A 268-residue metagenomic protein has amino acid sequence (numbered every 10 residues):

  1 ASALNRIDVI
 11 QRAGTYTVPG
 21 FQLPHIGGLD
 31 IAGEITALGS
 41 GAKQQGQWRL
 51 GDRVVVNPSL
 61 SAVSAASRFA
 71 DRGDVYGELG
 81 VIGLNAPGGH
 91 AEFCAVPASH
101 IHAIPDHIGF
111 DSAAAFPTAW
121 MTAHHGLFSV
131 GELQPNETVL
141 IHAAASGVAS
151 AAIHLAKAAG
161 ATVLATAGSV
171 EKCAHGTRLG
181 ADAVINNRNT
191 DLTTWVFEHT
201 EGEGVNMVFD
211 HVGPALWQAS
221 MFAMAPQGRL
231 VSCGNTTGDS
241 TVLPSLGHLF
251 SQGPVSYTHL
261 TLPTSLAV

Functional and structural regions predicted by a protein language model:
A1-A3, T15-A70, D74, N85 (+1 more regions): Glycine-rich beta-strand-centered segment in the early N-terminal region that forms part of a ligand/cofactor-binding
V18, S59-A143: NAD(P)H dinucleotide-binding glycine-rich loop of Rossmann-like/cofactor-binding domains, especially the beta1-alpha1
G109-T190: Mid-domain Rossmann-like dinucleotide-binding core that forms the NAD(H)/NADP(H) cofactor-binding site
L164, L179, A183-V255: Glycine-rich cofactor phosphate-binding loops and adjacent beta1-alpha1 units of small-molecule cofactor enzyme domains
T258-T264: Conserved small/polar residues in nucleotide/adenosyl-binding loops
